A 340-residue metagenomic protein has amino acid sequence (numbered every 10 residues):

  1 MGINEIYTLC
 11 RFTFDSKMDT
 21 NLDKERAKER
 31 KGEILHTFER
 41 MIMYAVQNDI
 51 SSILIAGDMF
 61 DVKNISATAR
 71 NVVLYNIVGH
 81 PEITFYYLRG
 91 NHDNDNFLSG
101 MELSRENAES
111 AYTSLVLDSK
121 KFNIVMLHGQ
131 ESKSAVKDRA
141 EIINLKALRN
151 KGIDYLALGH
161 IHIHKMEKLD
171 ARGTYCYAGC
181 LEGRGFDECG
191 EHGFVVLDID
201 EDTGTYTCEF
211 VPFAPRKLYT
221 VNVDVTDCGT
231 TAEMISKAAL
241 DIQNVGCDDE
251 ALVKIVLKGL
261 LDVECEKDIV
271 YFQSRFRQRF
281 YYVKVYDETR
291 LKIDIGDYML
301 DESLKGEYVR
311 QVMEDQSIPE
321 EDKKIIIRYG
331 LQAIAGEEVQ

Functional and structural regions predicted by a protein language model:
M1-V72, R328, E337-Q340: N-terminal active-site segment of His-dependent metallophosphoesterases
G2-E5, N107, L181-G183, T203-T205: A structural signal for the main folded, soluble domain(s) of proteins
N4, I83, K121, G173 (+3 more regions): A structural micro-motif
D23-E25, S52, D61-C176, C180-G185 (+2 more regions): His/Asp/Glu-rich metal-coordinating catalytic cores of metallo-dependent phosphodiesterases/hydrolases acting on
R40-N48, Y75-N76, K237-N244: A generic secondary-structure signal
Q47-D49, D118-K120, E201, V245-D248: Glycine-rich phosphate-binding loop signature in dinucleotide/nucleotide-binding domains
E201-Q340: Accessory, non-catalytic peripheral segments of nucleic-acid enzymes
